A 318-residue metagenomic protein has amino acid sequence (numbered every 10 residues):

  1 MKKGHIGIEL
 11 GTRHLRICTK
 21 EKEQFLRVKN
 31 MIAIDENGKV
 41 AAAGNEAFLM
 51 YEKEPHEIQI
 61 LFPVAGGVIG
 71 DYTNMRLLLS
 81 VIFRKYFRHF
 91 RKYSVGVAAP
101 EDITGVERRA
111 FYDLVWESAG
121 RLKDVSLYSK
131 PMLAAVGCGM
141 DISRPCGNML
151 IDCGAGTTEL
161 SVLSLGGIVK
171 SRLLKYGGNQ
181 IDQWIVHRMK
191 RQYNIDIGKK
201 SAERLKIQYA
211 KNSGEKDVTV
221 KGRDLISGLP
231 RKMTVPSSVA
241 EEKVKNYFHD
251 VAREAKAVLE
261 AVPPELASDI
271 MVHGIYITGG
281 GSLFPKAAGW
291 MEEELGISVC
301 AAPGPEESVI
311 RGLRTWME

Functional and structural regions predicted by a protein language model:
M1-L150, L163-I275, S282-E318: Nucleotide/phosphate-binding catalytic cleft detector across ATP-hydrolyzing and phosphate-transferring enzymes
G154-A155: C-terminal, charged low-complexity interaction regions
E159-S161: A structural feature that tracks compact, well-ordered secondary-structure segments with a strong bias toward
